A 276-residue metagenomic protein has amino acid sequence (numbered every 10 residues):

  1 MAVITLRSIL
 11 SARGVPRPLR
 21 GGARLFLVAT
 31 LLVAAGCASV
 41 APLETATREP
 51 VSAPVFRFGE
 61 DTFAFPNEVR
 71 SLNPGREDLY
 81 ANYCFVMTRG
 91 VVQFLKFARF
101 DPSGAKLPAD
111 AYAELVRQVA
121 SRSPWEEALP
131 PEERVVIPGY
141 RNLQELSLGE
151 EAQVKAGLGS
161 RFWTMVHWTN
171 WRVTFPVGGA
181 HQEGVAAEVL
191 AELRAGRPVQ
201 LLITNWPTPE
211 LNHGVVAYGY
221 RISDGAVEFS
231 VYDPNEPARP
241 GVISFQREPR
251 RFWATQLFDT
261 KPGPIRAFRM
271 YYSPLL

Functional and structural regions predicted by a protein language model:
M1-R20: N-terminal secretory signal peptides that target proteins for export/translocation
S11, N82, V91-V92, G214 (+1 more regions): Short, solvent-exposed linear motifs at loop/edge-of-secondary-structure regions
A23-V28: Sec-dependent signal peptide recognition, specifically the positively charged N-region followed immediately by
A35-G36: C-terminal motif of bacterial Sec signal peptides marking the signal peptidase cleavage site
V40-A46, T208-N212, R221-L276: Cys-His-centered catalytic/binding microenvironment captured across papain-like cysteine peptidases and homologous
E49-A180: Cysteine-nucleophile protease catalytic domains, especially the papain-like/related folds used in DUB/UBL proteases
V177-A226: Active-site-adjacent substructure of cysteine-protease-like catalytic cores
